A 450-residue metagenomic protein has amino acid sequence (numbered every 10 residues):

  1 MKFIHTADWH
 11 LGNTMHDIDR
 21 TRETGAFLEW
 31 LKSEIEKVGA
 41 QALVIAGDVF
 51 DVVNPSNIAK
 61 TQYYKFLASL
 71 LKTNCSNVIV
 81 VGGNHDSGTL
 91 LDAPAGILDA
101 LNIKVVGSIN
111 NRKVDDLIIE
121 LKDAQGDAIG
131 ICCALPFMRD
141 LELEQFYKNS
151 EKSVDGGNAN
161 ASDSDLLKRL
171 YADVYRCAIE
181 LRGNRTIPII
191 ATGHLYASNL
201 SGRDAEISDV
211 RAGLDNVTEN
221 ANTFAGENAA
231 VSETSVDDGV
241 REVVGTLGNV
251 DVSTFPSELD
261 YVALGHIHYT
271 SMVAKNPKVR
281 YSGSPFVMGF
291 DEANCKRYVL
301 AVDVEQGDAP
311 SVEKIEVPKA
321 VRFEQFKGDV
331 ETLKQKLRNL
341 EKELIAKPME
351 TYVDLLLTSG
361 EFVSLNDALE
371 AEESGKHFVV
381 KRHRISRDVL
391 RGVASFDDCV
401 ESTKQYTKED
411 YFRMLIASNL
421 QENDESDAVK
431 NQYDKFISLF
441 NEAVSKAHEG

Functional and structural regions predicted by a protein language model:
M1-A68, C75: N-terminal active-site segment of His-dependent metallophosphoesterases
T6-A7, L43-G47, N77-N84, K104-I109 (+3 more regions): Active-site neighborhood of phospho(di)ester-bond hydrolases with catalytic His/Asp-centered motifs
D8, L28, D48, Y63 (+7 more regions): Divalent metal-coordination and catalytic microenvironments
G12-N13, D51-N54, V81-D92, N111-D115 (+4 more regions): Active-site environment of divalent metal-dependent phosphoester hydrolases
M15-D17, V49-L67, G82-G107, V273-K275: Metal-dependent catalytic neighborhoods of phosphoester/phosphodiester hydrolases
K37, V304-G450: Accessory, non-catalytic peripheral segments of nucleic-acid enzymes
L101-V243: Conserved catalytic scaffold of divalent metal-dependent phosphoesterases
N199-D308: Conserved beta-sheet core of the metallophosphoesterase superfamily
